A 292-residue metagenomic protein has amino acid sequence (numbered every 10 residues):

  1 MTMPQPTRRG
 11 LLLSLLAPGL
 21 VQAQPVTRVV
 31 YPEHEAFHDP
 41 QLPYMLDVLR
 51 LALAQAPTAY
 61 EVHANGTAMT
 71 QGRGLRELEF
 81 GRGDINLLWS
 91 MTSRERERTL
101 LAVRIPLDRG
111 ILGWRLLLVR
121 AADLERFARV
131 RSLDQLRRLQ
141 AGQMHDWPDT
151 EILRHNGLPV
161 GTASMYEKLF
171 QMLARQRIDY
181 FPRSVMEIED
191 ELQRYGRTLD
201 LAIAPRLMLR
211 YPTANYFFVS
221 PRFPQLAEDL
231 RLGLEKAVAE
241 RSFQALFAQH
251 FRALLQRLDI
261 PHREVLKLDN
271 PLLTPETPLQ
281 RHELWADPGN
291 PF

Functional and structural regions predicted by a protein language model:
M1-A17: N-terminal secretory signal peptides and thylakoid transit peptides that target proteins across membranes
Q24-T99, L230: Extracytoplasmic small-molecule ligand-binding "clamshell" domains of the periplasmic binding protein/Venus flytrap
P25-L42, R129-D146, D179-Y180: Short loop->beta-strand "edge-of-pocket" segments that line small-molecule binding or catalytic clefts across diverse
Y31-E35, I111-L116, Q193-R231, A253-P275: Periplasmic-binding protein-like
R50-A54, A121-L124, P212-L254: Extended ligand-binding regions for polar small-molecule ligands
E79, L87-T99, F181-D200, M208: A ligand-binding cleft/hinge motif common to bilobed small-molecule-binding domains
P106-E151: A conserved helix-loop-strand patch within extracytoplasmic ligand-binding domains of the periplasmic binding
G233-F292: An extracytoplasmic/periplasmic, membrane-proximal ligand-sensing/linker region
